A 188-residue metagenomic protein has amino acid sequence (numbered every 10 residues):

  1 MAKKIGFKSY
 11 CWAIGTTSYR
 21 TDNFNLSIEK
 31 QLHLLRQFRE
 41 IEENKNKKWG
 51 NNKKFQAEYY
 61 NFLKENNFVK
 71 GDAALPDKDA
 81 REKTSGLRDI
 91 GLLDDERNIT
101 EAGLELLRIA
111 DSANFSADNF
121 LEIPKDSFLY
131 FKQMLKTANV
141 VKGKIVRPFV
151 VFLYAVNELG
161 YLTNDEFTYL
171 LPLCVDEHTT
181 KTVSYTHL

Functional and structural regions predicted by a protein language model:
A2-L188: Donor-sugar nucleotide-binding helix/loop cap in glycosyltransferases
